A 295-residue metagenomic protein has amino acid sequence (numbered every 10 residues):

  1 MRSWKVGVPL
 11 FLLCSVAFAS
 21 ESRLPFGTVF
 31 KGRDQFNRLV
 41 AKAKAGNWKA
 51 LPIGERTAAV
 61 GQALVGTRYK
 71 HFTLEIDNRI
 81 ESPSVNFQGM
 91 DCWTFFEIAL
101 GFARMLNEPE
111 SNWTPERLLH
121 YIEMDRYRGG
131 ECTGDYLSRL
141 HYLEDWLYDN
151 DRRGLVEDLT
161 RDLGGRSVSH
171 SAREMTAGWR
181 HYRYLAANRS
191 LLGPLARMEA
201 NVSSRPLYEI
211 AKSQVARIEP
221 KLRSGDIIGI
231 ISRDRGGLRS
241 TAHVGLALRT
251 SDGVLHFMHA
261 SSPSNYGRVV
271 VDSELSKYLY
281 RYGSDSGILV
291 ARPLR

Functional and structural regions predicted by a protein language model:
M1-V8: Bacterial N-terminal signal peptides that target proteins for export
V8-F11, R249: Intrinsically disordered, low-complexity, compositionally biased regions/tails
F11-A19: Hydrophobic h-region of N-terminal signal peptides that target proteins for export in Gram-negative bacteria
A19-R295: Cysteine-nucleophile amide-bond enzymes
